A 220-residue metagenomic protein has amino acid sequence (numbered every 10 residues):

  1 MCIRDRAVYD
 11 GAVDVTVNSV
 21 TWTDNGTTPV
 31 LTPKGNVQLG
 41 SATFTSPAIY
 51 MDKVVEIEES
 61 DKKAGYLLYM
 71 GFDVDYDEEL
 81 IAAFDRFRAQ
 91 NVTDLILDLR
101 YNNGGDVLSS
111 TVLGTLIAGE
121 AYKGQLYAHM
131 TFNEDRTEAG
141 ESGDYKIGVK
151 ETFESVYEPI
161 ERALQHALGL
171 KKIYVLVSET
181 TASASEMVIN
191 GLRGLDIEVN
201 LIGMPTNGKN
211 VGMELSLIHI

Functional and structural regions predicted by a protein language model:
M1-D5, I218-I220: Conserved small/polar residues in nucleotide/adenosyl-binding loops
R4-L95, Y101-N103, L108-S109, T115-Q125: Flexible, low-complexity junctional segments that flank or bridge functional domains
G26, V188-I189, I197: Secretome/extracellular-domain signature
P47-Y50, G105-K172, E214: Gly/Ser/Thr-rich loop/hinge elements
L68-F72, D98-N102, M130-F132, L176-T180 (+1 more regions): Active-site-proximal beta-strand/loop segments in catalytic clefts of secreted hydrolases
D75-E78, N103-T111, A182-M187, K209-E214: Extracytoplasmic/secreted cell-surface and envelope-processing proteins
V199-I218: Flexible, solvent-exposed loop/hinge segments that line or gate ligand/substrate-binding clefts
